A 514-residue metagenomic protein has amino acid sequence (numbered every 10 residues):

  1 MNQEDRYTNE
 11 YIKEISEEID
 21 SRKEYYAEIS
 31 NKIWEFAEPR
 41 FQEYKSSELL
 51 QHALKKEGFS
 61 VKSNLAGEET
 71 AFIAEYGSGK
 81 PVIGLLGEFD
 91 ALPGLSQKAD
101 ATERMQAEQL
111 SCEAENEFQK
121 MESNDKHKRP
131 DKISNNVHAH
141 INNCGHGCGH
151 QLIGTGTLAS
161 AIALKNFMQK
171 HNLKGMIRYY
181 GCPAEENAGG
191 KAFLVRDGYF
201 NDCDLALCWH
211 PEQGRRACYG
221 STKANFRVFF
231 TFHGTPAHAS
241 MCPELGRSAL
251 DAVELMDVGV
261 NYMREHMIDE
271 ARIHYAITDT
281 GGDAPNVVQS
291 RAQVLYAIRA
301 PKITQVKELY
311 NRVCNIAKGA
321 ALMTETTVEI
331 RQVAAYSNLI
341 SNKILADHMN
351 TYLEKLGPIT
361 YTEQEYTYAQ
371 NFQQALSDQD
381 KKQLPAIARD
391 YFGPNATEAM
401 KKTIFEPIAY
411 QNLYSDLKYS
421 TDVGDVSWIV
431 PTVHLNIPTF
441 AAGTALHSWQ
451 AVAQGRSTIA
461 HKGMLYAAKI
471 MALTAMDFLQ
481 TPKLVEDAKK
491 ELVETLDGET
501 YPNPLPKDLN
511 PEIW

Functional and structural regions predicted by a protein language model:
N2-H146, Q151-M176: Acidic/His- and Gly-rich active-site-bordering loop/insert found across diverse amide/peptide-bond hydrolases
D5, N9, E28-K32, R104-Q106 (+6 more regions): A short small-residue
Y11, R22-I29, Q42-A53, P81 (+20 more regions): General structural feature for long, well-ordered alpha-helical segments within catalytic domains of soluble enzymes
I33, A74, L85, H150 (+8 more regions): Divalent metal-coordination and catalytic microenvironments
E38-P39, R178-A184, V333-N338: Conserved short loop/turn motifs at secondary-structure junctions
T70, Q109-K120, H127-G145, Q151-L152 (+2 more regions): Histidine/acidic-residue-rich, glycine-tolerant segments that coordinate divalent metal ions
E88-A91, K98, E212, A224-N225 (+2 more regions): Short glycine-enriched loops at secondary-structure junctions
E254-W514: Metal-dependent amide/peptide-bond hydrolase catalytic core, centered on the "pita-bread" metallohydrolase fold
